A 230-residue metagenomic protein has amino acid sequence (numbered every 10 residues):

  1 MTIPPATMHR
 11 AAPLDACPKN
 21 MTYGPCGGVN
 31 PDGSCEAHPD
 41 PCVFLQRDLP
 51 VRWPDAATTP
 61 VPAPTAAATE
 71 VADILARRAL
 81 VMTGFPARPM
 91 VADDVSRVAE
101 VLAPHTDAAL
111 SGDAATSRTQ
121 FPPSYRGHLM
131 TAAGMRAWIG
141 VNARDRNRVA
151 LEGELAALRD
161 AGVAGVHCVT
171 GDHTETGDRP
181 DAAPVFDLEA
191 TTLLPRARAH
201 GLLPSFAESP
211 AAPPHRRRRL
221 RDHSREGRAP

Functional and structural regions predicted by a protein language model:
M1-D73, R78-A92, G112, S117-P123: Metallocofactor- and cofactor-centric catalytic cores in central/energy metabolism, strongly enriched
P4-P5, V81, A109, M130 (+2 more regions): Generic signal for short, ordered secondary-structure residues within or immediately flanking folded domains
P31, P86, D113-A115, N142-R144 (+2 more regions): Short, ordered loop/turn segments at secondary-structure junctions
A68-M82, M90-A108, R148, E152-P230: Alpha/beta enzyme core
E100, T106-A108, G112-A115, T131-A132: Catalytic alpha/beta active-site cores
L110-S111, W138-V141, P230: Short catalytic-loop micro-motif centered on adjacent basic/acidic residues
S117-G140, P184-F206: Alpha-helix-loop-beta-strand connector modules within alpha/beta enzyme cores
T131, M135-L151, A157: Structural motif corresponding to the early beta-alpha repeats
